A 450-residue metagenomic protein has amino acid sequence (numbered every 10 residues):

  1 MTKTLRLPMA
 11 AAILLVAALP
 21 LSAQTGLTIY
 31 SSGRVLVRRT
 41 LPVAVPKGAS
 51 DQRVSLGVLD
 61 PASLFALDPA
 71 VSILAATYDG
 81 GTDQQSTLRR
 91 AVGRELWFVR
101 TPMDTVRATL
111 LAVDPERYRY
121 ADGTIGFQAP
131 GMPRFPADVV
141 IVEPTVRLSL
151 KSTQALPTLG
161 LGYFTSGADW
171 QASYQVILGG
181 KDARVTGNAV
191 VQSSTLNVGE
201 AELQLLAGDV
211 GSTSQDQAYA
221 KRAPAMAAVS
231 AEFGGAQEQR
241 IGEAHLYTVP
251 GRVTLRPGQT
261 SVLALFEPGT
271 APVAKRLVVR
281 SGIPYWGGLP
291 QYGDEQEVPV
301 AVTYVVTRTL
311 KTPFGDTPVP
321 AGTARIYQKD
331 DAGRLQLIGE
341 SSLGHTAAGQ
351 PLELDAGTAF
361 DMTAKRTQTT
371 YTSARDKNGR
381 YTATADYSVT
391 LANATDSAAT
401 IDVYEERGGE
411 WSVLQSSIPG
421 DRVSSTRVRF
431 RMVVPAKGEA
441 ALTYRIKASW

Functional and structural regions predicted by a protein language model:
T2-L5, M9-W450: Long, intrinsically disordered, low-complexity accessory segments associated with secretion and vesicular trafficking
